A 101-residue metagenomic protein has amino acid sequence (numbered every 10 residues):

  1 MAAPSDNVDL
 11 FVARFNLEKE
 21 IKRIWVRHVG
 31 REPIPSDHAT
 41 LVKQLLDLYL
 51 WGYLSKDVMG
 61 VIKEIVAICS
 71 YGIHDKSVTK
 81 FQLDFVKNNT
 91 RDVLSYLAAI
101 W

Functional and structural regions predicted by a protein language model:
M1-L54, G60-A67, K80-W101: Amphipathic alpha-helical interface elements
C69-G72: Short C-terminal capping segment of an alpha-helix within the protein kinase catalytic domain
